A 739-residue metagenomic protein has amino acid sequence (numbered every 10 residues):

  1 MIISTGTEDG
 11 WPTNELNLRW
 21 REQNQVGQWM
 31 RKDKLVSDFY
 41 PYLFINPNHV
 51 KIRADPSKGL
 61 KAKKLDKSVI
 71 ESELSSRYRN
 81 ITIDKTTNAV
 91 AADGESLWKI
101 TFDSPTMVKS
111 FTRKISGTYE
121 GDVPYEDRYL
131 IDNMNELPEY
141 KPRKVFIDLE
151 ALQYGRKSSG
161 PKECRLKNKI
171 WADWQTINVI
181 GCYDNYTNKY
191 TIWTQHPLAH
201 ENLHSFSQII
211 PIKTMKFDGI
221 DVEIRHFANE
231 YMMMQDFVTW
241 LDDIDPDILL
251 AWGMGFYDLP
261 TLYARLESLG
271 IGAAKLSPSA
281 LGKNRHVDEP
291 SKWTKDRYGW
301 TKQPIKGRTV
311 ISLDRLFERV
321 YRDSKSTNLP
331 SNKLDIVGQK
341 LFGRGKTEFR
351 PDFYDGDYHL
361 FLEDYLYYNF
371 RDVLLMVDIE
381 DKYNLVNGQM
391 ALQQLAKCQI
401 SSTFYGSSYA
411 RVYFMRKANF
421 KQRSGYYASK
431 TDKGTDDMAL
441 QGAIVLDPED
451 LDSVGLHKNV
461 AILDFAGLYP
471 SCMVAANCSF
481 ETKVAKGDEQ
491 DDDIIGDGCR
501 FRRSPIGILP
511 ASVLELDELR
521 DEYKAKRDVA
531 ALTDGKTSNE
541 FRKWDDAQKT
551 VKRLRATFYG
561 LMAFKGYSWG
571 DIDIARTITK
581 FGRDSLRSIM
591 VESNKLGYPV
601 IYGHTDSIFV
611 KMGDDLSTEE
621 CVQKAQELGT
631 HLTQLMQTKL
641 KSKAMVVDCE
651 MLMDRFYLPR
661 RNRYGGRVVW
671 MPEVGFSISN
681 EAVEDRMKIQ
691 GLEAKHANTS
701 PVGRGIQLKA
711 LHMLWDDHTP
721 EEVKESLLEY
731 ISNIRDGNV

Functional and structural regions predicted by a protein language model:
I2-S76, D132-I248, A439, D447: Conserved RNase H-like, two-metal-ion catalytic cores of nucleic-acid enzymes
W11, N17, R21, V26 (+6 more regions): Common nucleic-acid-contacting/processivity interface regions adjacent to the catalytic cores of nucleic-acid enzymes
K64, S68-E73, T82-T87, A91 (+3 more regions): Conserved DEDDh/DEDDy metal-dependent 3′-5′ exonuclease domain
A89, P599-H604: Short beta-strand
D243-D258, L262, V310-S408: Acidic, Mg2+-coordinating catalytic module of metal-dependent nucleases/exonucleases that use a two-metal-ion mechanism
D258-S268, A466-F480: Short active-site loop/helix that positions an aromatic residue
K486-E540, W544: Conserved catalytic alpha/beta cores of large enzymes that bind or transform nucleotide phosphates and polynucleotides
K611-V739: C-terminal polymerase-core module
